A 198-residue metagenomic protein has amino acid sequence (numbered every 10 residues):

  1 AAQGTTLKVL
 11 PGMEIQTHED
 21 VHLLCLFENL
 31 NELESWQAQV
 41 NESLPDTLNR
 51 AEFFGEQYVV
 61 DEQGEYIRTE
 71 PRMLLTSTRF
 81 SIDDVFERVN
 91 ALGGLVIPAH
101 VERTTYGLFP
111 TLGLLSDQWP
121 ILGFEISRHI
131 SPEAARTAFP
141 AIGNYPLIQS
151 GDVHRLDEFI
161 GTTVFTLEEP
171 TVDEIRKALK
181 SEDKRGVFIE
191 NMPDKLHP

Functional and structural regions predicted by a protein language model:
A1-S35, M73-L74, E87, L92-L95 (+1 more regions): Charged catalytic cores and adjacent phosphate/nucleic-acid-binding surfaces used for phosphate/nucleic-acid chemistry
L26-P71, L114: Active-site gating loops and adjacent loop-to-helix segments of metal-dependent hydrolytic enzymes
T78-R88: Phosphate-interacting basic helix/loop segments used at nucleotide- and nucleic-acid interfaces
